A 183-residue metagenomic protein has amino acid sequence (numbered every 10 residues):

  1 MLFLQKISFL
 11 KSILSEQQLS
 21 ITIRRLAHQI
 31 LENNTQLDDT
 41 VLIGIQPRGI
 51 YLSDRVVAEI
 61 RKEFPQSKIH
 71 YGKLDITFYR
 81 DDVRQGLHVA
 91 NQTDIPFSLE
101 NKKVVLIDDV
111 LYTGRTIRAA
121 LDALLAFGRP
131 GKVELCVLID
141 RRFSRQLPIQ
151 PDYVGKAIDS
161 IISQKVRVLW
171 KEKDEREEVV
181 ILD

Functional and structural regions predicted by a protein language model:
M1-D39: Active-site-facing substrate-recognition patch
L2, K6, D122-D183: PRPP-dependent phosphoribosyltransferase catalytic core
A27, R55-E63, A123: Alpha-helical structural signal in soluble globular domains
L37-A58, G114: Charged, well-structured alpha/beta interaction segments
D39, K68-H70, K103, K132-L135: Residues at the starts of beta-strands that form the adenosine-phosphate
I45-Q46, L74-Y79, C136-D140: Short loop/turn motifs enriched for small/polar and acidic residues
E63-V104: Short, glycine/charge-rich flexible loops or terminal/linker lids adjacent to PRPP-binding catalytic cores
P96-L125: Internal catalytic-core helix/loop-beta-alpha segment that presents or stabilizes conserved functional determinants
